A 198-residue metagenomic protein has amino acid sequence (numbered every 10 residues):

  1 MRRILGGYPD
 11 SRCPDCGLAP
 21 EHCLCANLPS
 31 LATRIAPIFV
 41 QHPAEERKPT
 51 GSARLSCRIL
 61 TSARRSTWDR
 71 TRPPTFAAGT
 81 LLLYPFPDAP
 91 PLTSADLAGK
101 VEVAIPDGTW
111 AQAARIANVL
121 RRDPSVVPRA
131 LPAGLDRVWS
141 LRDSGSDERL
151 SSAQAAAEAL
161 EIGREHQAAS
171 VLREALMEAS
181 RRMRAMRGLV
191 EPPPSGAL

Functional and structural regions predicted by a protein language model:
R2-G7: Short, flexible, mixed-charge glycine/proline-rich loop motifs that serve as phosphate/nucleic-acid-contacting
P9, A19, T33: Short metal-coordination and nucleic-acid-contact micro-motifs, chiefly zinc-binding Cys/His arrays
C13-C16: Short cysteine-rich clusters marking metal-coordination/redox-active sites
P20-C23, N27: Cys/His-rich microdomains that often coordinate metals
I35-P73: Extended interfacial segments that mediate partner engagement and assembly in macromolecular machines
T50, T75-F76, R137-R142: Short, charged, surface-exposed secondary-structure boundary motifs
C57-R122: S-adenosyl-L-methionine/SAH cofactor-binding core of RNA-modifying enzymes
A111, R115-L198: C-terminal folded domains that constitute the principal catalytic or ligand-binding module of multi-domain proteins
